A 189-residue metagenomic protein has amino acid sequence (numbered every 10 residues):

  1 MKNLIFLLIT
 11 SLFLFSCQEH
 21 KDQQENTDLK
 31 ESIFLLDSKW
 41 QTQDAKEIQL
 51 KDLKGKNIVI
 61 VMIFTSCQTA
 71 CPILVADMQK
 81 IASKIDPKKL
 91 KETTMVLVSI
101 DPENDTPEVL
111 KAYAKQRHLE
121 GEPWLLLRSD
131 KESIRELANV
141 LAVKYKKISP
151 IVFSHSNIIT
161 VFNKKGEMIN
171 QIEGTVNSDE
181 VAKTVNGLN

Functional and structural regions predicted by a protein language model:
K2-L8: Sec-dependent signal peptide recognition, specifically the positively charged N-region followed immediately by
F13-S16: C-terminal motif of bacterial Sec signal peptides marking the signal peptidase cleavage site
D22-K51, A76-D77: N-terminal "domain-start" segment that seeds a small globular fold
L50-L74, M78: Short active-site neighborhood of thiol/selenol oxidoreductases, capturing the structured segment around
K56-N57, L74-L97: Conserved helix-turn-beta segment immediately C-terminal to the redox Cys motif in thioredoxin-like folds
E92-D105, E122-E132: Thiol-based oxidoreductase modules, predominantly thioredoxin-like and allied folds used for disulfide exchange
K111-S156: Short, internal strand/loop/helix patches that form the active-site neighborhood or redox-interaction surface
I148-N189: Thiol-/selenol-based redox modules, centered on thioredoxin-like and closely related oxidoreductase domains
